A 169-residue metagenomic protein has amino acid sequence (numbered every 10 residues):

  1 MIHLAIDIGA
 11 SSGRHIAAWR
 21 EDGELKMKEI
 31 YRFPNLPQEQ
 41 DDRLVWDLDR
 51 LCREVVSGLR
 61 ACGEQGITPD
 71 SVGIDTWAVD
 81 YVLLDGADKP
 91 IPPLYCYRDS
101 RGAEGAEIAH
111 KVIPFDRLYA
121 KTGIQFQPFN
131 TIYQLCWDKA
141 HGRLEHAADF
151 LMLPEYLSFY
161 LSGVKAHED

Functional and structural regions predicted by a protein language model:
M1-P93, A103, A120: N-terminal glycine/serine-rich phosphate-binding loop of ATP-dependent small-molecule kinases, especially carbohydrate
I8-A10, L118-D169: Gly/Ser/Thr-rich active-site cleft segment
V45, A109-I113, V164: Short, surface-exposed amphipathic charged segments that create phosphate/polyanion-binding patches used for binding
L51-V55, G102-G105, Q134, D149 (+1 more regions): General structural feature for long, well-ordered alpha-helical segments within catalytic domains of soluble enzymes
A61-Q65, K111, A140, L144: Secondary-structure boundary motif
V82-C136, A140: Glycine-rich phosphate-binding loop and adjoining helix at the ATP-binding site of ATP-dependent phosphoryl-transfer
